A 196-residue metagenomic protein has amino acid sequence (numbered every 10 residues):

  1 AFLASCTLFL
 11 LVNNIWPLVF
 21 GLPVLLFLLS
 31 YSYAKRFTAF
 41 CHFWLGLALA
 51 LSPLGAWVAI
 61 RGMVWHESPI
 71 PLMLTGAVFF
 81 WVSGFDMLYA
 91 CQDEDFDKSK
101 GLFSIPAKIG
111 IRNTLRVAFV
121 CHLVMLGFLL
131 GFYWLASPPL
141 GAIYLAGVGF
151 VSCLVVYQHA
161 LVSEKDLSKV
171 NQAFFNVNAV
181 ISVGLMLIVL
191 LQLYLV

Functional and structural regions predicted by a protein language model:
A1-L10, V78-L129, D166-F175: Solvent-exposed interhelical
A1-P69, M73, V156-S163, V180: Intramembrane alpha-helical segments
N13-W16, A34-F37, H66-P69, G110-V117 (+2 more regions): Membrane-interfacial loop-to-transmembrane-helix junctions in polytopic alpha-helical membrane proteins
W16-P23, W44, V117-V120, G127 (+2 more regions): Alpha-helical transmembrane segments
L28-S32, A77-F85, Y89, V148-V155: Alpha-helical transmembrane segments of multi-pass membrane proteins
S52-A56, F80, G184-V189: Hydrophobic cores of alpha-helical transmembrane segments in multi-pass inner/ER membrane proteins, independent
P69-W81, L140-G149: Alpha-helical transmembrane segments
G131-V196: Extended hydrophobic alpha-helices typical of membrane-associated regions
